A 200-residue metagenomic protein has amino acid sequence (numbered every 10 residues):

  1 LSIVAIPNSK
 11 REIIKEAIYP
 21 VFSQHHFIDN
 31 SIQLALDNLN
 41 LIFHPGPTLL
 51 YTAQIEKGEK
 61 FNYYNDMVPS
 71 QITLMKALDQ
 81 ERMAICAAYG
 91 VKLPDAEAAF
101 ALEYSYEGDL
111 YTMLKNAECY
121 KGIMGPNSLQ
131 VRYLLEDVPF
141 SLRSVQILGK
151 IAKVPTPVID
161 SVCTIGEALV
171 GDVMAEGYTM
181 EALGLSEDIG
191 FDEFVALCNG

Functional and structural regions predicted by a protein language model:
L1-A96: Active-site-lining helix/loop region of Rossmann-like oxidoreductase modules
I72-G200: NAD(P)-dependent Rossmann-like dehydrogenase/reductase catalytic/cofactor-binding core
